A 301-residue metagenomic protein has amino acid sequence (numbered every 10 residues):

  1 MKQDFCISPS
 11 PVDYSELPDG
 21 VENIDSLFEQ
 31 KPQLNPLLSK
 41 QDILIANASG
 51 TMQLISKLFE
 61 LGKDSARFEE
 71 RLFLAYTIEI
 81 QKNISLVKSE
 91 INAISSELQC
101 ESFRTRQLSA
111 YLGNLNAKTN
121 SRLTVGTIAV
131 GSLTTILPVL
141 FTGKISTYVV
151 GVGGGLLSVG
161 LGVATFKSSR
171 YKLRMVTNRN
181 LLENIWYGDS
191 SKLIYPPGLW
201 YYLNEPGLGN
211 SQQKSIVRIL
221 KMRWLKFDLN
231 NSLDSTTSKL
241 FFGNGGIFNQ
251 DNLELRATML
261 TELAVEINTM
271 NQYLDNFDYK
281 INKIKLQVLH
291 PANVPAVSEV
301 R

Functional and structural regions predicted by a protein language model:
M1-C100, N252-R301: Terminal export/targeting leaders at protein ends
Q81-F141: Add "or lipid-surface remodeling" -> "...that mediate pore formation, membrane permeabilization, membrane fusion
E101, T105-L108, L112-L115, T119-R122 (+4 more regions): Hydrophobic stripe of amphipathic alpha-helices that form coiled-coil interfaces
S121-G131, N178-G188, L289-R301: Charge-rich, acidic-biased intrinsically disordered regions
T134-P138, L161-S168, D275, Y279-N282 (+1 more regions): Charged/polar positions within long, soluble alpha-helices
T142-S146: Membrane-lumen (extracellular) interface motif
T147-Y201: Membrane-engaging insertion elements
R179-M270: Amphipathic, membrane-inserting segments
